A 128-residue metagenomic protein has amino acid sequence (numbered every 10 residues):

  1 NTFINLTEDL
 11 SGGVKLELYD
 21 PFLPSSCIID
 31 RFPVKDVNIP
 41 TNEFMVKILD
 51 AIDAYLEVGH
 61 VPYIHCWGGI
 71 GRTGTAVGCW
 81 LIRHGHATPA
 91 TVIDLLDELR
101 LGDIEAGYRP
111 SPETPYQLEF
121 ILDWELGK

Functional and structural regions predicted by a protein language model:
N1-P62, H84-P115: Cysteine-based protein phosphatase catalytic domain of the PTP/DSP
T7, V77, E125: Short, flexible helix/strand-to-coil boundary loops that buttress conserved ligand/catalytic motifs in alpha/beta
G59-G78: A phosphate-binding catalytic loop at a beta-strand-loop-alpha-helix junction that coordinates phosphoryl groups
G78, D94, L122-D123: Generic alpha-helical structural context detector
G78-H84: Walker A/P-loop NTP-binding motif
E119-K128: C-terminal domain-closing interface element
